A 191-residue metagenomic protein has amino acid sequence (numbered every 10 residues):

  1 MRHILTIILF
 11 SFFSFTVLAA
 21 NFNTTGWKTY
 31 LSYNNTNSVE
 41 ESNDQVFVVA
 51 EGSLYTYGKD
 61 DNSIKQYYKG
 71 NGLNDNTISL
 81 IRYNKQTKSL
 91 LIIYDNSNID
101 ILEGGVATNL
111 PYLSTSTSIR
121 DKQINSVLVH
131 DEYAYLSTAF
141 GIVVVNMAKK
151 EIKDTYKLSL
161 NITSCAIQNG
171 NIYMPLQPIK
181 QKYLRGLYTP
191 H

Functional and structural regions predicted by a protein language model:
M1-G26: Bacterial Sec-dependent N-terminal signal peptides
N21-S42, Y67-Q86, P111-H130, D154-G170: Short coil-to-beta transitions that initiate beta-strands within beta-rich domains
Q45-V48, Y55, S89-I92, Y133-L136 (+1 more regions): Conserved beta-propeller blade signature
V49-K69: Beta-propeller domains
G52-Y55, D95-I99, F140-V143, N171 (+1 more regions): Loop/turn residues immediately N-terminal
G58-N62, E103-V106, N146-K150, L187-P190: Short loop/turn segments that connect beta-strands within beta-propeller blades
I81-A148: A generic tandem-repeat structural signature
